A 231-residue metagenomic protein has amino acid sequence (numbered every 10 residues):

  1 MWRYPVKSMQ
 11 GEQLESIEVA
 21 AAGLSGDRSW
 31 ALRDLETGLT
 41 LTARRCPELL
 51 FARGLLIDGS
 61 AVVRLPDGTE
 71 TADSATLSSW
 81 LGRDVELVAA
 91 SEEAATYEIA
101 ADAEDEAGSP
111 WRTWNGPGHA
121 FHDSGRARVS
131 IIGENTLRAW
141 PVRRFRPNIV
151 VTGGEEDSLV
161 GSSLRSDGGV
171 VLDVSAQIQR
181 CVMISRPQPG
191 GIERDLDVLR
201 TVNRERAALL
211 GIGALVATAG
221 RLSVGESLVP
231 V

Functional and structural regions predicted by a protein language model:
M1-V231: Metal-cofactor-dependent catalytic cores
